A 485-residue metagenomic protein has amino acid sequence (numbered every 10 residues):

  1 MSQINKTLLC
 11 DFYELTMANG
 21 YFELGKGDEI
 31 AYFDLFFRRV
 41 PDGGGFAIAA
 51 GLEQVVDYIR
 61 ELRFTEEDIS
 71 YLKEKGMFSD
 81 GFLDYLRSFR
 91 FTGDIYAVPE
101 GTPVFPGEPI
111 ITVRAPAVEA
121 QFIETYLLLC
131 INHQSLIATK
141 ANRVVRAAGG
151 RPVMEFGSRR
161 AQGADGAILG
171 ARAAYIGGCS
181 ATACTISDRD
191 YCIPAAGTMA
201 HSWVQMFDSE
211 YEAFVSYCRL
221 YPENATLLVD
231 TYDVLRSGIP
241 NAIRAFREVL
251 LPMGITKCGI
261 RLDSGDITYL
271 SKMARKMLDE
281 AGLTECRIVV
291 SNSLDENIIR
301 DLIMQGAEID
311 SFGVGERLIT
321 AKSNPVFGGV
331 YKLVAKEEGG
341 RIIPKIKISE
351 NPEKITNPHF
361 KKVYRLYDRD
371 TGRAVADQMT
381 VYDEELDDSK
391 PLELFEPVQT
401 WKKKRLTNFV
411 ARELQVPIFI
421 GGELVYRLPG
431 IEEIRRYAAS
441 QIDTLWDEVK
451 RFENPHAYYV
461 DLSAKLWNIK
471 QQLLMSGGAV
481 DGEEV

Functional and structural regions predicted by a protein language model:
M1-F33, R38, D42-G44, A49 (+2 more regions): Gly/Ser/Thr/Ala-enriched C-terminal appendages of enzymes
M1-I30, R39-P41, M77-F78, L83-T92 (+9 more regions): Buried, small/hydrophobic-residue-enriched core segments of structured protein domains
A31-R87: N-terminal, Lys/Arg-enriched amphipathic/low-complexity engagement segments that precede the first folded domain
D57-E61, A97-E100, V104: An N-terminal, globular interaction/scaffold subdomain
S70-Y71, T139-R143, G157, K450-A457: Short coil/turn segments at secondary-structure boundaries
A196, I260, I288, D310-F312: Hydrophobic residues within beta-strands of alpha/beta enzymes
